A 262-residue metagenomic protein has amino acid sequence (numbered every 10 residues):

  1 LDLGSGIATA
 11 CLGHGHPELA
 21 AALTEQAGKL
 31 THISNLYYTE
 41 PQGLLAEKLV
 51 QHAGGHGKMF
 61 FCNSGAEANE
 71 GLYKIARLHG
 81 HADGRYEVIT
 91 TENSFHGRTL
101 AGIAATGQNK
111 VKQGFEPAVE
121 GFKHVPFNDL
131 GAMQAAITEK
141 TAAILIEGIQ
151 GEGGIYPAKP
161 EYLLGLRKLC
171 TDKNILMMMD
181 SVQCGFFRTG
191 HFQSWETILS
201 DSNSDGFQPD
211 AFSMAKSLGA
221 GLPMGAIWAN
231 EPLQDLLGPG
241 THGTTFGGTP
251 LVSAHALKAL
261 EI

Functional and structural regions predicted by a protein language model:
L1-I262: Conserved N-terminal phosphate-binding loop of PLP-dependent enzymes in the Aspartate aminotransferase
